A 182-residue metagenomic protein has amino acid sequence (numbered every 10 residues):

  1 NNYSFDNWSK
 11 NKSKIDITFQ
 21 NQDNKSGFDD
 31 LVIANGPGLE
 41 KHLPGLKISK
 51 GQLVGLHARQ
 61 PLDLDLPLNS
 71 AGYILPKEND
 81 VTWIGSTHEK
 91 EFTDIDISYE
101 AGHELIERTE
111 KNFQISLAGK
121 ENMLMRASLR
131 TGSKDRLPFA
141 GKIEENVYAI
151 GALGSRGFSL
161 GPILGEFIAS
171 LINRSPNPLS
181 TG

Functional and structural regions predicted by a protein language model:
N1, D96-A101, S159-L160: Short beta-strand to alpha-helix junction loop
N1, V32, Y148-I150: Hydrophobic/aromatic beta-strand patches that form the interior of the parallel beta-sheet core in alpha/beta enzyme
N1-Q20: A conserved short coil-to-beta-strand element within the FAD-binding core of flavoproteins
K10-D16, S26-G27, G132-L137, I143-E144: A short, glycine/Asx- and small/polar-enriched loop/turn that sits immediately N-terminal to a beta-strand
S26-G38, G165: Short hydrophobic core segments
A34-E145: Active-site substrate-recognition segment that forms the wall of the catalytic cavity or substrate channel
K120-G182: C-terminal catalytic lobe of FAD-dependent flavoproteins
